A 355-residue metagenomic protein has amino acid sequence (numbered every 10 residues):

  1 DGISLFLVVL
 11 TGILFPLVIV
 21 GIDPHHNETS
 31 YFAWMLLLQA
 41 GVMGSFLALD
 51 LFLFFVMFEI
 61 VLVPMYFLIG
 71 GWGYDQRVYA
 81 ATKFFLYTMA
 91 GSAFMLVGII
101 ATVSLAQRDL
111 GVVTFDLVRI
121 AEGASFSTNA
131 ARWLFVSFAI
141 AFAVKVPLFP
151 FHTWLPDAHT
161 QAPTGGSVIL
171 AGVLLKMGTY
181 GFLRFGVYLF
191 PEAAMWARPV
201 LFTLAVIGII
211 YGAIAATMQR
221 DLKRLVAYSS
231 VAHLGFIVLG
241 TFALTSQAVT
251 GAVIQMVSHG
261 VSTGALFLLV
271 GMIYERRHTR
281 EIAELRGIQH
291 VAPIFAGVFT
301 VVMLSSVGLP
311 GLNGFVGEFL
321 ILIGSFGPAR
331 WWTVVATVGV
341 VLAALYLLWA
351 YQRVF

Functional and structural regions predicted by a protein language model:
G2-T11, L51-P64, A131-V144, A194-V206 (+1 more regions): Structural signature of hydrophobic alpha-helical transmembrane segments
G2-V42: Hydrophobic alpha-helical transmembrane segments in multi-pass integral membrane proteins
S4-F6, S30, L51-F54, K83 (+6 more regions): Residue-level recognition of membrane-helix boundary sites in multi-pass small-molecule transporters
P16, A40, A90, F182 (+4 more regions): Hydrophobic residues within the alpha-helical transmembrane core of Major Facilitator Superfamily
G21-S30, Y74-Y79, P156-A158: Membrane-interface helix-boundary motifs at transmembrane edges
A33-L37, G41-A130, A215-Y228, A232-I282: Alpha-helical multi-pass transmembrane bundles of energy-transducing inner-membrane proteins
A93-H152, D157, F182-V200, A248 (+2 more regions): Juxtamembrane/interfacial segments at transmembrane-helix boundaries in multi-pass membrane proteins
F149, T263-F267, T333-F355: Predominantly late transmembrane helices and immediately cytosolic-facing juxtamembrane segments
